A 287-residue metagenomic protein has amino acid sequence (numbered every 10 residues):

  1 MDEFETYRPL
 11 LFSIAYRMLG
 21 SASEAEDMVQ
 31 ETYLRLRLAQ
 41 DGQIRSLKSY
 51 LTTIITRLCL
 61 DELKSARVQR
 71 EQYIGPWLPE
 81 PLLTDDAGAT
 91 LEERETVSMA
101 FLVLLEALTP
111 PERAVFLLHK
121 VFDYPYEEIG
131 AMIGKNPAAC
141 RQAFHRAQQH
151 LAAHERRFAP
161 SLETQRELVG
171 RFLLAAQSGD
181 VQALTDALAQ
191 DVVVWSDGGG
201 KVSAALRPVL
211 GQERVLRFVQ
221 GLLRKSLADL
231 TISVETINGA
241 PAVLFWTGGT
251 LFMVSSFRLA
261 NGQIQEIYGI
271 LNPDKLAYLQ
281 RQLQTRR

Functional and structural regions predicted by a protein language model:
M1-S13, S23-E26, G42: A short, charge-rich alpha-helical start-of-domain segment used by transcription regulators
T6, L83-R113, Q165-R166, L174: Amphipathic alpha-helical segment used for protein-protein interaction
L11, A25-L36, L51-I54, A100 (+2 more regions): Short, small-hydrophobic-rich alpha-helical interface motif
S21-A22, Q30-K48, S65-R67, A153-F158: Sigma70-family region 2
Y33-L34, R45-G75, P79: Σ70-family region 2.3-2.4 aromatic/basic alpha-helix that recognizes the −10 promoter and nucleates DNA melting
P110-P111, L118, F122-A139: Helix-turn-helix DNA-binding module
A131, P137-G221: Solvent-exposed, charged amphipathic helical/linker segments at domain boundaries
Q212-R287: Low-complexity, glycine/alanine/valine/leucine- and proline-rich hydrophobic stretches
